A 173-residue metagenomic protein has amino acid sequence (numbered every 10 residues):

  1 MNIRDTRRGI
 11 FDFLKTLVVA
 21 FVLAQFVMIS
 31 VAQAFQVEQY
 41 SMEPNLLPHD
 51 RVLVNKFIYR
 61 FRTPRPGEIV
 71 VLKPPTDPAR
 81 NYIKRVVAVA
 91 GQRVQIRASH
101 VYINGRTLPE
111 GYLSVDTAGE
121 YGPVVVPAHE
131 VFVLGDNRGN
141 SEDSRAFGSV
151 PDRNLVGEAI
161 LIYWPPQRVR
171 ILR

Functional and structural regions predicted by a protein language model:
M1-N81, P151-R173: Protein maturation boundaries and topogenic segments
N45, T63-R65, V87, V94-Q95 (+2 more regions): Extracellular/periplasmic catalytic domains that process cell-envelope and extracellular macromolecules
N81-R85, V89-R106: Mid-length scaffold segments of soluble, non-membrane domains
I103-G119: PP2C/PPM family metal-dependent serine/threonine protein phosphatase catalytic domain, recognizing the conserved
G135: Phosphate/adenylate-binding glycine loop and adjacent helical scaffold
G139-A146: Active-site loop architecture of trypsin-fold serine endopeptidases
